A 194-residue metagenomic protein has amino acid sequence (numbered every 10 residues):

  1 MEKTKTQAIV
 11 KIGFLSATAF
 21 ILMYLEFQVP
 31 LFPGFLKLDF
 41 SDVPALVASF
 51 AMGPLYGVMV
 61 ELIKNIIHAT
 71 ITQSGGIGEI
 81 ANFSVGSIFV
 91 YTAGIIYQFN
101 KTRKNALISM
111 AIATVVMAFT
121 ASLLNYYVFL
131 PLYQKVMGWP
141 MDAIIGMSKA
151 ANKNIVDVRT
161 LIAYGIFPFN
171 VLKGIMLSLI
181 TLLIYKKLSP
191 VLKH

Functional and structural regions predicted by a protein language model:
M1-H194: Loop-helix junctions at membrane interfaces
